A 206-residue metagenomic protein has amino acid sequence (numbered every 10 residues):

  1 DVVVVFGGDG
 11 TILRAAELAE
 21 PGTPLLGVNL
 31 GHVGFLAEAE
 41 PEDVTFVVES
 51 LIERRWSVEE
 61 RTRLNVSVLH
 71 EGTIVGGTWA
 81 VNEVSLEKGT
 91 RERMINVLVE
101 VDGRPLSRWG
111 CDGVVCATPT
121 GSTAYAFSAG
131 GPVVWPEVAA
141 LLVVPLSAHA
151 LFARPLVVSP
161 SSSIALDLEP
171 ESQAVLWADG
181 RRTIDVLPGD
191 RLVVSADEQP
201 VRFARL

Functional and structural regions predicted by a protein language model:
V5, L13, C116: Redox-cofactor binding/interface segments in oxidoreductases and associated redox assembly factors
G8-T11, V33, T120-S122: Short glycine-rich anion-binding loops that position phosphate/pyrophosphate groups of nucleotides and phosphorylated
R14-A19, A126-G130: Short Gly/Thr/Asp-enriched flexible loops that form oxyanion-binding sites at enzyme active sites
E17-G31: Gly/Ser-rich helix-loop-strand patches that form or flank binding pockets for ribonucleotide-derived cofactors
G31-D112: Catalytic core of DAGKc-family lipid kinases
L86, D102-P105, F152-L206: ATP/nucleoside-binding phosphotransfer catalytic cores, i.e., glycine-rich phosphate-binding loops
R108-F152: Gly/Ser/Thr-rich active-site loops/lids in small-molecule metabolic enzymes that frequently grip phosphoryl groups
